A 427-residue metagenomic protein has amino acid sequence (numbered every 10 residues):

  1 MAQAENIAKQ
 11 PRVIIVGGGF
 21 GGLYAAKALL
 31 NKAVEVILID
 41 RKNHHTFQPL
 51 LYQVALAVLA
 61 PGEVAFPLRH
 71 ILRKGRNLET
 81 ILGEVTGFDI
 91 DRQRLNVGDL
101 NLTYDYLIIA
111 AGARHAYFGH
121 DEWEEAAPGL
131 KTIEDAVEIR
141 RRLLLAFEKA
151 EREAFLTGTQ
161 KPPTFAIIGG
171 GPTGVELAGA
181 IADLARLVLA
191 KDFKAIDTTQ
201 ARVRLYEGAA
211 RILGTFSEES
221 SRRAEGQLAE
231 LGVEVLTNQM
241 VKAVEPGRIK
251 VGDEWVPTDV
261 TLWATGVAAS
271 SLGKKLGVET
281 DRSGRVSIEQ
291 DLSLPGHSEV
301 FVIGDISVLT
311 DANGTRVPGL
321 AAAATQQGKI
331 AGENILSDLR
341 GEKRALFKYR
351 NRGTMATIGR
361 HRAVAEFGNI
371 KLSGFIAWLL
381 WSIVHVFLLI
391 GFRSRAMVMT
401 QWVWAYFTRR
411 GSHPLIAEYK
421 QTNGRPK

Functional and structural regions predicted by a protein language model:
M1, Q10, Q327, G332-K427: C-terminal, flexible cofactor-proximal segment of oxidoreductases
M1-R12, L78-A166, V251, L262: FAD-binding core/adjacent interface of flavoenzyme oxidoreductases
A2-L82, P172-T215, L262, N423: Beta1-alpha1 glycine-rich phosphate/pyrophosphate-binding loop at the start of Rossmann-like nucleotide-binding domains
R76-G87, A182-Q290, L294-G296, R344: A Rossmann-like FAD-binding core segment of flavoenzymes
G112-H115, A178, V267-A269: Short glycine-rich anion-binding loops that position phosphate/pyrophosphate groups of nucleotides and phosphorylated
E125-F155, G247-K250, E254-Q326, E333: FAD-site-proximal beta/loop scaffold in flavoenzymes
T159-F216, R223, E234-L236, P318-S337 (+2 more regions): Rossmann-like dinucleotide-binding core of oxidoreductases
